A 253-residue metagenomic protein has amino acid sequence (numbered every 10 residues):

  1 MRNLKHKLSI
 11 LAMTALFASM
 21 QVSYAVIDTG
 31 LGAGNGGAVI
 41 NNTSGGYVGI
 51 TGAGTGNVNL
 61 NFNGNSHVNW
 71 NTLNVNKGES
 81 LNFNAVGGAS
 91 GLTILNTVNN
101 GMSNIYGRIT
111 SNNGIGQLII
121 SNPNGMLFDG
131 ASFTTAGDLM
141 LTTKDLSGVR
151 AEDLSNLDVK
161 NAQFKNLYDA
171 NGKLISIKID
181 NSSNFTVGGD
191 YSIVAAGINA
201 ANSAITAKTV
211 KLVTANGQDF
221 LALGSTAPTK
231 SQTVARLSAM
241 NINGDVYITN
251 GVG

Functional and structural regions predicted by a protein language model:
R2-G253: Extracellular and secretory-pathway beta-repeat/beta-biased strand scaffolds
